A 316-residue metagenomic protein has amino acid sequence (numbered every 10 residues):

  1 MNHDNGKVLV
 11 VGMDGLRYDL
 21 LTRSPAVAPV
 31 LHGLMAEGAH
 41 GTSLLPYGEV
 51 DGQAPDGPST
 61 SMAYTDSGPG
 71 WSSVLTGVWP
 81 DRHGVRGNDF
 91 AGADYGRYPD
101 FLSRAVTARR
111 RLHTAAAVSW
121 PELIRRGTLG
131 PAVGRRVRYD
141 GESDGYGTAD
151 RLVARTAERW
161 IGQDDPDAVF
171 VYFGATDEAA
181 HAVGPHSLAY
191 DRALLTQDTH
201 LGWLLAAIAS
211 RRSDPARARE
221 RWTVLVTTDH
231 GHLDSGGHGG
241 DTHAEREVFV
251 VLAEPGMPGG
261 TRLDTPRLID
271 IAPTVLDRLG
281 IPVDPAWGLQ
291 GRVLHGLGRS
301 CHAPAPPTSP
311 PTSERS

Functional and structural regions predicted by a protein language model:
N2-N5, R17-R109: Active-site nucleophile/metal-coordination loop of metallo-enzymes that catalyze phosphate/sulfate and related
D4-V8, E37-T42, A108-A115, D164-V169 (+2 more regions): Loop/turn elements at helix/coil->beta-strand transitions in domains of secreted/extracellular proteins
V8-G12, Y18, V27-V30, M35 (+2 more regions): Metal-dependent active-site segment of extracytoplasmic phospho-/sulfohydrolases and closely related
P69-G77, D81, G240-P282, H295: Substrate-binding rim/cap in mid-to-C-terminal beta-strand-loop elements of soluble/periplasmic
P80-T148: Catalytic-site neighborhoods of secreted/periplasmic enzymes that process anionic sulfate/phosphate groups
N88-G92, L188-D191, S235, M257-T265 (+1 more regions): Active-site rim elements
E122-V137, R155-W203, A207: Active-site His/acidic residue clusters
I281-R315: Polar, surface-exposed loop/tail segments that function as active-site lids or cofactor/substrate-recognition elements
